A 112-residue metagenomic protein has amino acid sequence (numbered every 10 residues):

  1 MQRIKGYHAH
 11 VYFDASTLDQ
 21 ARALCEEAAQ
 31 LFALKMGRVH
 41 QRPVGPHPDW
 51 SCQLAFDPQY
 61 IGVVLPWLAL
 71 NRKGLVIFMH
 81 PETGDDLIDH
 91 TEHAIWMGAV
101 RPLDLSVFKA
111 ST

Functional and structural regions predicted by a protein language model:
M1-T112: Long, contiguous binding/interaction regions
